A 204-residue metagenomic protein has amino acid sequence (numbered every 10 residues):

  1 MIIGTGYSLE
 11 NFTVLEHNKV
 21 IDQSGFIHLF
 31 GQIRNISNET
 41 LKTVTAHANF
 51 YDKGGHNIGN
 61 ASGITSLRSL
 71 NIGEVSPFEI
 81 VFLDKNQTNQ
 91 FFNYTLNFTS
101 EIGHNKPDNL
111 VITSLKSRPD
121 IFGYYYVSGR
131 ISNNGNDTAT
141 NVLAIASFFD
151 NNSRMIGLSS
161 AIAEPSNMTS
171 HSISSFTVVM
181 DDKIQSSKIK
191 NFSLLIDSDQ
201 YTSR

Functional and structural regions predicted by a protein language model:
I2-N11, E101-D108: Proline/serine/threonine-rich low-complexity linkers at boundaries of modular beta-sandwich domains
S24-F30, I121-S128: Short, solvent-exposed loop/turn segments enriched in Ser/Thr/Gly
I33-N38, I131-G135: Asparagine-centered strand-capping/turn motif at beta-strand->loop junctions
T40-T43, I58, F91, T138-N141 (+1 more regions): Short acidic/proline- and small/hydrophobic-mixed sequence motifs that coincide with surface turns and coil-to-beta
T45-A48, G63, L143-A146, A161: Hydrophobic beta-strand segments
F50-G59, F148-L158: Short aromatic-acidic-glycine turn motif
I58-N86, G157-Q185: Intrinsically disordered, low-complexity Pro/Gly/Ser/Thr-rich segments with frequent PxxP/GP/PP motifs and embedded
L83-Y124, D181-R204: Terminal connector regions
